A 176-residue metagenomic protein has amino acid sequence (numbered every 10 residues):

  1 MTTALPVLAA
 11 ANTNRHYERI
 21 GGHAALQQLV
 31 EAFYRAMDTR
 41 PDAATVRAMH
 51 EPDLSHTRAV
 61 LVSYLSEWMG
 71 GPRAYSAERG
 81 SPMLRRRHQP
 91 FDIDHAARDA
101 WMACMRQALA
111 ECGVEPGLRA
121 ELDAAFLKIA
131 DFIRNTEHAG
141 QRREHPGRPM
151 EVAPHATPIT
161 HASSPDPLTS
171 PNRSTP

Functional and structural regions predicted by a protein language model:
M1-P176: Core of compact, soluble alpha-helical bundle domains
